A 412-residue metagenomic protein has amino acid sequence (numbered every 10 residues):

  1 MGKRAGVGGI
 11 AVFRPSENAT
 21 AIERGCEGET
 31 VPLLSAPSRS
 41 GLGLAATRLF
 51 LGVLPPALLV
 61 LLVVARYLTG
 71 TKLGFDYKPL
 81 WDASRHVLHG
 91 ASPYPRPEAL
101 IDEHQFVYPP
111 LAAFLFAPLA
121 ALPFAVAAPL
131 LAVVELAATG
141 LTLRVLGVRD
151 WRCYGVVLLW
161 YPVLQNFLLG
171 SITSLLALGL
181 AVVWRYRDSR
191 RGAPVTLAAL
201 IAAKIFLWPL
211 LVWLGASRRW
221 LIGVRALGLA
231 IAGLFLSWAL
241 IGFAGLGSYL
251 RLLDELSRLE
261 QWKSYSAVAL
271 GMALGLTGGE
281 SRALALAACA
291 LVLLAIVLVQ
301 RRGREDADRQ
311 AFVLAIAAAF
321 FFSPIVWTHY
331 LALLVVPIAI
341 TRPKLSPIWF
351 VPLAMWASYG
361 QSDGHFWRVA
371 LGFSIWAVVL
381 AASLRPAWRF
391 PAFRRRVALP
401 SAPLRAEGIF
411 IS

Functional and structural regions predicted by a protein language model:
K3-R4: Glycine-biased, low-complexity coil/linker segments
G8, R14-A19, E29: Short linear/disordered segments characteristic of secreted peptide precursors and small low-complexity proteins
G9, A19-A21, G408-F410: Generic short N-terminal amphipathic or hydrophobic helices
V31-P37, G41-A193, S217-P343, R389-S412: Primarily membrane-embedded glycan-assembly and transfer machineries that use lipid-linked glycans
L197-L214, S323-Y330: Transmembrane helices and adjacent periplasmic/lumenal helix-loop junctions of polyprenol-phosphate-dependent
R342-S412: Aromatic-enriched
